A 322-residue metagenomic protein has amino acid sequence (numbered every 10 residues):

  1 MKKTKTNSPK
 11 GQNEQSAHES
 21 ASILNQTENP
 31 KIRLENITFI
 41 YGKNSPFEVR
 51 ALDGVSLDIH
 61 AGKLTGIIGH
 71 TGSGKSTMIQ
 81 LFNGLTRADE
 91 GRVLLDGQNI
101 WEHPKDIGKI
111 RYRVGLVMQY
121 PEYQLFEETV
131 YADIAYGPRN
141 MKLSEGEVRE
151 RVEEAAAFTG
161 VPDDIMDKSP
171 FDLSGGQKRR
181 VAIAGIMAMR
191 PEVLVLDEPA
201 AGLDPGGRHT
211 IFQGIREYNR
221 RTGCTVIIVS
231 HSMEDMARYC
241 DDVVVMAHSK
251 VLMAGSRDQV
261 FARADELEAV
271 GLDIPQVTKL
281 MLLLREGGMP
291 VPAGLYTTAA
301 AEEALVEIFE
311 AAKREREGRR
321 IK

Functional and structural regions predicted by a protein language model:
N83: Helix-to-loop junction immediately C-terminal to a conserved catalytic motif
R92-K109: ABC ATPase NBD Q-loop/coupling interface
G146-D164: Conserved ABC ATPase "signature" region
S169-L173, Q177: Conserved ABC ATPase signature
R190: Conserved catalytic motifs of ABC-family nucleotide-binding domains
L194-D197: Catalytic Walker B motif of ABC-type/P-loop ATPase nucleotide-binding domains
